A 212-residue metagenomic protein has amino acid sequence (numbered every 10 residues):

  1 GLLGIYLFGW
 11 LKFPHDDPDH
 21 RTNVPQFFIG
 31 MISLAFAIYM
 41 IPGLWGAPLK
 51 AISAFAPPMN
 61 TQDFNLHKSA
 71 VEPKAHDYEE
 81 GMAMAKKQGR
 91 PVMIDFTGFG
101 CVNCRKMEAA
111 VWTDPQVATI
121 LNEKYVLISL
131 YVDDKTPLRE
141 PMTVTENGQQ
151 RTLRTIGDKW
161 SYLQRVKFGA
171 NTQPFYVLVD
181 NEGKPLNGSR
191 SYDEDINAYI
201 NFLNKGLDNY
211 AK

Functional and structural regions predicted by a protein language model:
G1-I94, G98-K212: Proteins that catalyze or organize thiol-disulfide redox chemistry and the adjacent proteostasis machinery handling
